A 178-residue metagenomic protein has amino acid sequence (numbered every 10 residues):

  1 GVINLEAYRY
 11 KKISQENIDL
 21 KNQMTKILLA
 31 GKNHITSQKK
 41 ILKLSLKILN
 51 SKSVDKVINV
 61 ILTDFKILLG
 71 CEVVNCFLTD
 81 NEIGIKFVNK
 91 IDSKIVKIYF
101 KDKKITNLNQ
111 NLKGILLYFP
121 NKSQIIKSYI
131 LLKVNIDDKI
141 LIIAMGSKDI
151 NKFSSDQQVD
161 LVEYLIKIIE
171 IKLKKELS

Functional and structural regions predicted by a protein language model:
V2-K47: Signal-transmission linkers at sensory-effector interfaces
S51-F87, D92: Helix-loop-beta substructure at the N-terminus of cytosolic sensory domains that couple signal/ligand detection
V88-T106: Acidic, Ser/Thr-rich peripheral helices and adjacent loops at domain boundaries
T106-K127: Signal-transducing coupling segments at domain and membrane junctions
K127-N135: Short hydrophobic beta-strand micro-motif common in sensory/regulatory domains
V134-D149: Sensory-domain boundary capping and coupling elements
S147-Y164, L173-L177: Regulatory loop-to-helix N-cap segments in sensory/regulatory domains that couple ligand/signal detection
